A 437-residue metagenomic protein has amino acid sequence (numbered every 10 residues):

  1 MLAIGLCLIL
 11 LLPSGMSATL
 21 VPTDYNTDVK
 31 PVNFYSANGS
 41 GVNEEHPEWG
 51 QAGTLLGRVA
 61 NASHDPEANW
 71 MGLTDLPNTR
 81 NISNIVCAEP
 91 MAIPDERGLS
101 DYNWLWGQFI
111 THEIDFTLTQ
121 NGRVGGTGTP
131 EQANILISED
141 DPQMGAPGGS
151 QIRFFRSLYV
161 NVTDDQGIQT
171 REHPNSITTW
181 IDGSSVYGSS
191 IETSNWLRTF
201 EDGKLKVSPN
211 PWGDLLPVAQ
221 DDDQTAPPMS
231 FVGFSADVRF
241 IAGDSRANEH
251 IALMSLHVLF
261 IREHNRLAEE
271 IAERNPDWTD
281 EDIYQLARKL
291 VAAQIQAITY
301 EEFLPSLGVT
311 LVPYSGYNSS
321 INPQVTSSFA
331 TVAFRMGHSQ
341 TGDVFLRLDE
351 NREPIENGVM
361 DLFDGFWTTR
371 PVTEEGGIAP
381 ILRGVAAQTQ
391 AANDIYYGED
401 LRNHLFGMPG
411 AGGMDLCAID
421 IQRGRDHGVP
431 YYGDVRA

Functional and structural regions predicted by a protein language model:
M1-S17: Secretory targeting signatures
S17-R266, E270, L286-K289, A293-A418 (+2 more regions): N-terminal accessory/cap region of cofactor-dependent oxidoreductases and related radical enzymes
E273: Metallocofactor- and cofactor-centric catalytic cores in central/energy metabolism, strongly enriched
D280-I283: Mobile, glycine-rich extracellular loop/lid and propeptide segments that shape or gate substrate/ligand access
A437: Short active-site loop/helix that positions an aromatic residue
